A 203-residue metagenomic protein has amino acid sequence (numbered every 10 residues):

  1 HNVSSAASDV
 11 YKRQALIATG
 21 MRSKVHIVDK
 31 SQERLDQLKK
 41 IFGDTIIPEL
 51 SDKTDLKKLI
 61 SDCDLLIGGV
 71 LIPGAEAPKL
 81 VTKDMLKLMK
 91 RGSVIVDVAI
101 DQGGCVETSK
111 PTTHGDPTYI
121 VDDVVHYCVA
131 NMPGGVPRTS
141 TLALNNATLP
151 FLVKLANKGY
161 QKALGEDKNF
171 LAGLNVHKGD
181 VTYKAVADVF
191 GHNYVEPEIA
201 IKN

Functional and structural regions predicted by a protein language model:
H1-A7, Y11: Single conserved hydrophobic/aromatic residue that forms the stacking wall/gate of nucleotide- or nucleobase-binding
K12, V28, Q32, K53 (+3 more regions): Electropositive phosphate-/nucleotide-binding environments in soluble metabolic enzymes
A15-T19: Gly/Ala-rich phosphate-binding loop of Rossmann-like dinucleotide-binding domains, activating on the conserved
M21-F42: NAD(P)-binding Rossmann-fold cofactor-contacting core
H26, I47-E49, Y127: General small-molecule cofactor/ligand-binding pocket signal
K40-D122: Rossmann-like adenosine-cofactor binding region
I100, C105-N203: Adenosine-phosphate binding glycine-rich loop
